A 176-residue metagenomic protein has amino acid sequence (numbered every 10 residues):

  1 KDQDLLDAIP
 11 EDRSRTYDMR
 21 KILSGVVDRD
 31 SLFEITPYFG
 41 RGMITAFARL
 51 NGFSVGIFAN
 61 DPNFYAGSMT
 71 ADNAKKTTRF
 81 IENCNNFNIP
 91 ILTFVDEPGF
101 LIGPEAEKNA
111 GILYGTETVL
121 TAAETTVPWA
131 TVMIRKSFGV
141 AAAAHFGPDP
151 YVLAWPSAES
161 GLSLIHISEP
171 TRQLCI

Functional and structural regions predicted by a protein language model:
K1-L164, S168, R172: Ligand-binding clefts of soluble mixed alpha/beta catalytic domains
